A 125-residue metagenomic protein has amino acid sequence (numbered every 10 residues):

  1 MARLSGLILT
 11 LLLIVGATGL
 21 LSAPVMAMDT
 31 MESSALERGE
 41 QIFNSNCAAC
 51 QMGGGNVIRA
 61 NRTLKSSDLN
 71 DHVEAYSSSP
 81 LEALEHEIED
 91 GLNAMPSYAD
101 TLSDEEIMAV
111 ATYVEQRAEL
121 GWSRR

Functional and structural regions predicted by a protein language model:
M1-G6: Positively charged n-region of N-terminal signal peptides that target proteins for export
I8-G19: Bacterial N-terminal signal peptides
L20-I42, P80: Electrostatic cytochrome c docking/interface patches
A23, A35, L84-E87, I107: Generic hydrophobic secondary-structure packing signal
A35, F43-A49, G54, G91-A94 (+1 more regions): Short pre-active-site segment immediately N-terminal to redox-active cysteine/selenocysteine motifs in thiol-based
L36-E40, M52-E85: Gly/Gly-Pro-rich "capping" loops immediately C-terminal to redox-active cysteine motifs in periplasmic/lumenal
I58-S67, H86-A118, W122-R125: Axial heme c-ligation environment in periplasmic c-type cytochrome domains
